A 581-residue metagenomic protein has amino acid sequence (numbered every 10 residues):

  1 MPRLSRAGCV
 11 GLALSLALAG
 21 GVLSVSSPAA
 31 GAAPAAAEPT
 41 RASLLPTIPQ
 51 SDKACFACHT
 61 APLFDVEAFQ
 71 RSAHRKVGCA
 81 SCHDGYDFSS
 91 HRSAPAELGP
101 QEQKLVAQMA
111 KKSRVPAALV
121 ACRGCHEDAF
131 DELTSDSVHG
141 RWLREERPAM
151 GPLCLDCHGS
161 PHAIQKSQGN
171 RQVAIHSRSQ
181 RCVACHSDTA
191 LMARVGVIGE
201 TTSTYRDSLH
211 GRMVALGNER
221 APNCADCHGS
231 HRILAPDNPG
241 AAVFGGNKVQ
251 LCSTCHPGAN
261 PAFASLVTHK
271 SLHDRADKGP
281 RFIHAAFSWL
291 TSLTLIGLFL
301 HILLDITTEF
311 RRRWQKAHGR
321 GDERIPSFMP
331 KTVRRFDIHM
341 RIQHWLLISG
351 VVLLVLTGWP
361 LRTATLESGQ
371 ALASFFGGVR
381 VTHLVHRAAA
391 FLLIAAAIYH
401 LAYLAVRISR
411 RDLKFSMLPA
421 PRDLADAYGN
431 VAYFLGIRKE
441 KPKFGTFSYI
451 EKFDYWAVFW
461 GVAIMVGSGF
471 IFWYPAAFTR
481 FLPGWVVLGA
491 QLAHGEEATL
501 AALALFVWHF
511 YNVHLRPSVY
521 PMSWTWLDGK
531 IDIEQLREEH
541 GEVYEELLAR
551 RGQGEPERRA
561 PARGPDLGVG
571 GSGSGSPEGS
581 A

Functional and structural regions predicted by a protein language model:
M1-R6: N-terminal secretory signal peptides that target proteins for export/translocation
V10-S24: Bacterial N-terminal signal peptides
L14, S26-A29, G573: N-terminal regions of proteins, emphasizing targeting and processing segments when present
L14-L16, F64-V66, S576-A581: Soluble N-terminal domains of membrane-associated systems
L23-I338, S368, S374-G378, T382 (+1 more regions): Short sequence/structural segments immediately N-terminal
A32, A54, V249-T254, P261-A581: Membrane-embedded alpha-helical bundles that constitute the cytochrome b-like, heme-associated redox core of multi-pass
